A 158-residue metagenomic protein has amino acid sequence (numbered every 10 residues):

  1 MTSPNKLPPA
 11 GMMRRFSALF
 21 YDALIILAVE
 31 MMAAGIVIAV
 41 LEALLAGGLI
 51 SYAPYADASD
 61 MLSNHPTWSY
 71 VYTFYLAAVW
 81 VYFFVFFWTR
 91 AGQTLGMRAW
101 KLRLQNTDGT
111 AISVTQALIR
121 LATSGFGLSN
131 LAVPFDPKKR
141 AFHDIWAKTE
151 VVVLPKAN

Functional and structural regions predicted by a protein language model:
M1-G125, V153-N158: Short, small/hydrophobic-residue-rich motifs at membrane-helix boundaries and re-entrant hairpins of integral membrane
G35, A39, A43, P134 (+1 more regions): Membrane-spanning helices that line or support transport/gating and their immediate boundary helices in channels
G127-P137: Glycine-rich flap/beta-hairpin and adjacent strands of clan AA aspartyl proteases
F135-N158: Hydrophobic alpha-helical transmembrane segments and immediately flanking/interface helices in integral membrane
